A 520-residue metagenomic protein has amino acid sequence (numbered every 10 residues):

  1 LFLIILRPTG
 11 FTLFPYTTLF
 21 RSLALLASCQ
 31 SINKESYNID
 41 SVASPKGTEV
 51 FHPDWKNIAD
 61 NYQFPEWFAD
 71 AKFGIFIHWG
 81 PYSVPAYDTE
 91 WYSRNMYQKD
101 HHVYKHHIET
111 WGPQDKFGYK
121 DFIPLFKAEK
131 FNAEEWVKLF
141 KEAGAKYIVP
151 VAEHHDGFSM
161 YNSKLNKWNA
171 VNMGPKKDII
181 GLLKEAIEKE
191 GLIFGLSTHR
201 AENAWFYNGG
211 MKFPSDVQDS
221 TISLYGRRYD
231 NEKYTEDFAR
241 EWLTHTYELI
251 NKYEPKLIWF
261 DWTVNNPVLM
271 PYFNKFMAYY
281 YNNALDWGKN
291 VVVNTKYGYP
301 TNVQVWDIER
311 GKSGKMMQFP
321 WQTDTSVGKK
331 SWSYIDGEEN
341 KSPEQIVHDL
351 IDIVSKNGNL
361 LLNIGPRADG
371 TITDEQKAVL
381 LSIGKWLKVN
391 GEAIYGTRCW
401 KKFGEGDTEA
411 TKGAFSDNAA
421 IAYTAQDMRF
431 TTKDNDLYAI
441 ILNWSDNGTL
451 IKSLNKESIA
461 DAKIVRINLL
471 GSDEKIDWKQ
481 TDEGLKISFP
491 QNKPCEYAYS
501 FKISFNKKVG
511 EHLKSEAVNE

Functional and structural regions predicted by a protein language model:
I4-L19: Short, small-residue-biased leader/transition segments that mark boundaries at the very start of proteins
A27-S28: C-terminal motif of bacterial Sec signal peptides marking the signal peptidase cleavage site
N33-E520: Mature catalytic domains of secreted/periplasmic carbohydrate-active enzymes
